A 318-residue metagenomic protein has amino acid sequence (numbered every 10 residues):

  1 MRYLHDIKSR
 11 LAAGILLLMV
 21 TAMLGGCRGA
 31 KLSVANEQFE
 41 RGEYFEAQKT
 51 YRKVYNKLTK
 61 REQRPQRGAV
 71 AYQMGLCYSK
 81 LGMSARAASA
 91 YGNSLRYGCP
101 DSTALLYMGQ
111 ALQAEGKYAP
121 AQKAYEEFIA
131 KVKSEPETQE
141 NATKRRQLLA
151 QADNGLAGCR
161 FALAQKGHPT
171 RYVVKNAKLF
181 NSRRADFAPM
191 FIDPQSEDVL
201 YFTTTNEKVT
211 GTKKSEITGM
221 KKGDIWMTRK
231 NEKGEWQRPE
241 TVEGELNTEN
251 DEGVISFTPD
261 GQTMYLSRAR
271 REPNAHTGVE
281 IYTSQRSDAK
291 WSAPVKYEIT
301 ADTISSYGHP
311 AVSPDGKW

Functional and structural regions predicted by a protein language model:
A22-E43: Bacterial Sec signal peptide processing site at the extreme N-terminus
G29, Q66-A69, T103: Start-of-helix register in tetratricopeptide repeats
R41, K80, N93, T103 (+5 more regions): Short, conserved micro-motifs composed of acidic
